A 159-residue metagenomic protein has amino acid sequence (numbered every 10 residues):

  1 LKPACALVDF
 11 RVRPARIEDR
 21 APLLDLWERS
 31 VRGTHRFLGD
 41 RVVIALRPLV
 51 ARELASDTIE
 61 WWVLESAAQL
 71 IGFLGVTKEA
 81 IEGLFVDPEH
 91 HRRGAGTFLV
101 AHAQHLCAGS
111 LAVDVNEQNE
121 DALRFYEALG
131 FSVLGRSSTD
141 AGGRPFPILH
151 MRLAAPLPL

Functional and structural regions predicted by a protein language model:
R11-D25: A short beta-loop-alpha structural element at the N-terminal edge of CoA-dependent acyl/N-acetyltransferase catalytic
L24-R52, I59: Conserved GNAT-fold acetyl-CoA-binding loop/helix
E60-G72: Conserved beta-hairpin
A80-H91, V115-N116: A short, internal acetyl-CoA/4′-phosphopantetheine-binding micro-motif in the GNAT/acyltransferase core
H90, G94-H102: Conserved acetyl-CoA pyrophosphate-binding loop and the N-cap/start of the following alpha-helix in GNAT-like
L106-Q118: Conserved GNAT acetyl-CoA-binding A-motif
Y126, F131: Conserved active-site tyrosine of GNAT-family acetyltransferases
